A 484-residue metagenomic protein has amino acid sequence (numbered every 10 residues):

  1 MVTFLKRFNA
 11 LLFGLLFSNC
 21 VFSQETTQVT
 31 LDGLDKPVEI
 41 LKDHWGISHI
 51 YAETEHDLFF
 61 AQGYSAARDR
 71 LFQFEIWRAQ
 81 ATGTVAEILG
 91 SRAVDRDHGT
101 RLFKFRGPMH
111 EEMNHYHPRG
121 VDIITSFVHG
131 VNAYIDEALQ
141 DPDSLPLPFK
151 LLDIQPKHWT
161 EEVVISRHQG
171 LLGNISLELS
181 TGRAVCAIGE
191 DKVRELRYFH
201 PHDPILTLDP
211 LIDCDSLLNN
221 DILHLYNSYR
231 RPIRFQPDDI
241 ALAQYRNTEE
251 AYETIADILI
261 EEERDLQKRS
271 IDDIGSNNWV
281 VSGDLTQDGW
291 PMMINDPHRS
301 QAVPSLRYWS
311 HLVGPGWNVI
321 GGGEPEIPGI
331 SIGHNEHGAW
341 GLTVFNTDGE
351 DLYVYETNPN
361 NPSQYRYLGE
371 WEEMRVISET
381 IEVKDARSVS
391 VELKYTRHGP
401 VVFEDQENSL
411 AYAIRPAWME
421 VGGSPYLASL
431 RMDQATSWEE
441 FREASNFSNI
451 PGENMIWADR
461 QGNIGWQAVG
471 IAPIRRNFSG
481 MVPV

Functional and structural regions predicted by a protein language model:
M1-A10: Bacterial N-terminal signal peptides that target proteins for export
N9-N19: Bacterial N-terminal signal peptides
V21-S23: Boundary at the C-terminal end of the N-terminal hydrophobic targeting segment
E25-M292, P297-S300, P304, G316 (+1 more regions): Substrate-recognition/specificity elements adjacent to catalytic centers across diverse enzyme folds
V38-I40, P425-F447: Alpha/propeptide regions of enzymes that mature by internal proteolysis
N114, N132-Q140, Q434, E443-E453: Sec-exported extracytoplasmic/periplasmic mature domains
N318-V389, M432: Compact, glycine/acidic-enriched structural inserts
E350, F403, L410, S448-V484: Hydrophobic alpha-helical segments
